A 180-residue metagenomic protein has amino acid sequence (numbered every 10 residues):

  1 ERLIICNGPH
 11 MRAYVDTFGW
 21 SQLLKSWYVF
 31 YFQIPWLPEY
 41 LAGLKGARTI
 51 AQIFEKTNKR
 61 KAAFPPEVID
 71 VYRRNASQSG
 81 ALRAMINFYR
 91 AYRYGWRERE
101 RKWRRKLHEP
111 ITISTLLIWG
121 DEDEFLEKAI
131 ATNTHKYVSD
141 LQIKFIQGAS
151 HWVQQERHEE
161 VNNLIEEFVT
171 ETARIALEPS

Functional and structural regions predicted by a protein language model:
E1-F145, E166, E171-A173: Flexible "cap/lid" subdomain of the alpha/beta-hydrolase fold that forms the substrate-access gate
D140-S180: Catalytic active-site module of serine/aspartate enzymes centered on a nucleophile-bearing elbow/loop
